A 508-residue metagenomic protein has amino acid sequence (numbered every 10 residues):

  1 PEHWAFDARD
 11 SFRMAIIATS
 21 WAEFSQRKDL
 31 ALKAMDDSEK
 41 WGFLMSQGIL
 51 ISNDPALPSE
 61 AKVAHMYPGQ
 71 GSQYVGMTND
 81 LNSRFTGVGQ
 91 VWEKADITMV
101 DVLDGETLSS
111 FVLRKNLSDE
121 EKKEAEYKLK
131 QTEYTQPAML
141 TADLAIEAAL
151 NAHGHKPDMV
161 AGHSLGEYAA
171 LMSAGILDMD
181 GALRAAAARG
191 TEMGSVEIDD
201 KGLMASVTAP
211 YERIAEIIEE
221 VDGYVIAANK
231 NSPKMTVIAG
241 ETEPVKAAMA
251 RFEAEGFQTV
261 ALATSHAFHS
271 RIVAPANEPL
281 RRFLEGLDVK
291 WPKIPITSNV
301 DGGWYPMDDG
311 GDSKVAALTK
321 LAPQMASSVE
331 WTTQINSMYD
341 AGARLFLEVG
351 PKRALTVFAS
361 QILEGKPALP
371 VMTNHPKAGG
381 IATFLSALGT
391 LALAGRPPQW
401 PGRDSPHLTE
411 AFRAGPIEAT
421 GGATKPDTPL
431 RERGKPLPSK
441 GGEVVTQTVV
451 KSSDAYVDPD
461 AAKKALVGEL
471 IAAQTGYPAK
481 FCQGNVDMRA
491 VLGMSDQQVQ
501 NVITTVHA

Functional and structural regions predicted by a protein language model:
P1-D80, E120-E121, E147-A148, R282 (+5 more regions): Short, low-complexity connector segments at domain boundaries
A18, W41-E220, Q258-A267, F346-F358 (+2 more regions): FabD-like malonyl-/acyl-CoA
G42, L50-S52, S206, E253-V349 (+1 more regions): Acyltransferase
T98-M99, V449-F481, Q498-T505: Thiotemplate assembly-line natural product biosynthesis machinery
P137, V245-K246, V349, R353-F358 (+1 more regions): Phosphopantetheine-attachment site and its flanking helix in carrier
K156-P157, A161-L165, F268, L347 (+2 more regions): Glycine-rich loop motifs involved in handling phospho/adenylate chemistry
A182, A186, A254-A261, L363-M372 (+2 more regions): Phosphopantetheinylated carrier protein domains
A414-D454: Intrinsic disorder/low-complexity segments
